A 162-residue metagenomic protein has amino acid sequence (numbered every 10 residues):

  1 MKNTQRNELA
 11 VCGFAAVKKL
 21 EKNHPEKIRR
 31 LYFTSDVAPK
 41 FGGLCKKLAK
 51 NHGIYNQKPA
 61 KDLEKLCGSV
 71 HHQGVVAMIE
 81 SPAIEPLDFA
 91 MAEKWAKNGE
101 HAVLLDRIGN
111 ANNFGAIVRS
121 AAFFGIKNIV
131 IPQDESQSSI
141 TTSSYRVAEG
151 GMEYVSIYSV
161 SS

Functional and structural regions predicted by a protein language model:
M1-E93: N-terminal positively charged helical leader segments and presequences
A15, E26, F33, K94-S162: RNA substrate-binding interface of SAM-dependent RNA methyltransferases
